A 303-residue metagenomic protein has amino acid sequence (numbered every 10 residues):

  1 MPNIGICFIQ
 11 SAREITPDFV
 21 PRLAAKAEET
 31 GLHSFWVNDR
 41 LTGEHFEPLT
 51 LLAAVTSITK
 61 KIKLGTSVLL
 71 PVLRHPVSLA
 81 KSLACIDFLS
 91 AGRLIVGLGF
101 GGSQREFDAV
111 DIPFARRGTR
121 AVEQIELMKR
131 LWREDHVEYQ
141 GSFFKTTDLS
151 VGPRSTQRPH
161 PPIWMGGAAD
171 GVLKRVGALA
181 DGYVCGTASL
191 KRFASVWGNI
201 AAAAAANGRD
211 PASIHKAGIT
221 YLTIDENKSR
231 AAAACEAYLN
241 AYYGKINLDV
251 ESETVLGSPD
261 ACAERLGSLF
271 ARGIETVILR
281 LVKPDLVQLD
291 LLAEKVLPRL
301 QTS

Functional and structural regions predicted by a protein language model:
M1-S303: Active-site-adjacent structural elements that line small-molecule/cofactor binding pockets in enzymes
